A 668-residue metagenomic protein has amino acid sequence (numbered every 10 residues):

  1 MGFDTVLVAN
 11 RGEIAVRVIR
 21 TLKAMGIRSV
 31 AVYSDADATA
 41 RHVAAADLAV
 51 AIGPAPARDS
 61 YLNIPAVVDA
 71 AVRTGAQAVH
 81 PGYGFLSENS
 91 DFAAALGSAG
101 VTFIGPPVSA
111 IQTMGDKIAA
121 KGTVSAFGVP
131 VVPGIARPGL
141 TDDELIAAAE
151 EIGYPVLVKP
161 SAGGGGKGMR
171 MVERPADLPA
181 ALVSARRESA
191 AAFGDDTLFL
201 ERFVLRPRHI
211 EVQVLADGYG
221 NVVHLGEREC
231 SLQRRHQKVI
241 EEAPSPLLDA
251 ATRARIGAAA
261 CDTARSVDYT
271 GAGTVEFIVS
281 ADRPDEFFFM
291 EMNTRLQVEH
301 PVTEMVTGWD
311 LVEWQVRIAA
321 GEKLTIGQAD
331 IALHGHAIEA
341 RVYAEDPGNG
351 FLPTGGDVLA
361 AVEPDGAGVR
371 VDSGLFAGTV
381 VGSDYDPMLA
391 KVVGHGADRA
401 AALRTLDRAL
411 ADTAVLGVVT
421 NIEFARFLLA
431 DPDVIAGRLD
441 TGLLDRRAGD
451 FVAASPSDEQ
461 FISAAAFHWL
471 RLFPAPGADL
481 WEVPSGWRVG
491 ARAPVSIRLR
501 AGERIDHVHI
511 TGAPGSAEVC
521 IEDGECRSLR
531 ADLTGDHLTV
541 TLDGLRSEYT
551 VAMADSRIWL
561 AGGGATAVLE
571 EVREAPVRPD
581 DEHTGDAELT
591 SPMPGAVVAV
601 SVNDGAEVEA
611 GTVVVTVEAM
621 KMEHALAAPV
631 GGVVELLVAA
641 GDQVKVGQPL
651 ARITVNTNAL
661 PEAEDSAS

Functional and structural regions predicted by a protein language model:
M1-V275, V279-H300: N-terminal beta-alpha lobe that positions the nucleotide/phosphoryl donor in ATP/NTP-coupled carboxylate activation
D4, K167, P244, D386-V392 (+1 more regions): Short amphipathic alpha-helical segments
M169-M171, R202, L248, M388-A397 (+2 more regions): Short, well-ordered beta-strand elements within core beta-sheets of diverse protein domains
R174, A216-N221, V279-P284, D365 (+3 more regions): Short acidic-glycine loop/turn motifs at beta-strand connectors
A260, P301-G524, A610-V613, Q643-S668: Catalytic cores of soluble metabolic enzymes centered on carboxylation/carboxyl-transfer
T511-E518, E522-E548: Conserved nucleotide-binding/hydrolysis modules and their immediate coupling elements across P-loop/ASCE NTPase motors
R546, T550-S591: Catalytic P-loop NTP-binding/switch module of NTPases
R578-S668: Structured functional modules or segments
